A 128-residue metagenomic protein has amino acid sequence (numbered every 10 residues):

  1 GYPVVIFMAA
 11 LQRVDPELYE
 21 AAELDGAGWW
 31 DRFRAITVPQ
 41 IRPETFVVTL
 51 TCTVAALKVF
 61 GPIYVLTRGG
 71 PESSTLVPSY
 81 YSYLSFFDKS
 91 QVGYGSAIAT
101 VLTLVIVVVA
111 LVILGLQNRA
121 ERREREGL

Functional and structural regions predicted by a protein language model:
Y2, A55-V107: Interhelical loop and adjacent transmembrane-helix boundary motif in polytopic membrane transport permeases
Y2-V5, A35, V47, T51 (+1 more regions): Short alpha-helical elements of helix-turn-helix
P3, D15, R42-F46, K58 (+2 more regions): Residue-level signal for transmembrane alpha-helical positions in Major Facilitator Superfamily
V5-T45, R122-L128: Intracellular coupling helices
I6-P16, Y94-L128: C-terminal transmembrane helix and the adjacent membrane-cytosol boundary/short C-terminal tail of inner/organellar
A10, T37, T45, T49 (+2 more regions): Residue-level signature of the transmembrane alpha-helical core of multi-pass small-molecule transporters
T49-V54, L66, V109-L111, R123-R125: Short, contiguous hydrophobic alpha-helices characteristic of membrane insertion segments
